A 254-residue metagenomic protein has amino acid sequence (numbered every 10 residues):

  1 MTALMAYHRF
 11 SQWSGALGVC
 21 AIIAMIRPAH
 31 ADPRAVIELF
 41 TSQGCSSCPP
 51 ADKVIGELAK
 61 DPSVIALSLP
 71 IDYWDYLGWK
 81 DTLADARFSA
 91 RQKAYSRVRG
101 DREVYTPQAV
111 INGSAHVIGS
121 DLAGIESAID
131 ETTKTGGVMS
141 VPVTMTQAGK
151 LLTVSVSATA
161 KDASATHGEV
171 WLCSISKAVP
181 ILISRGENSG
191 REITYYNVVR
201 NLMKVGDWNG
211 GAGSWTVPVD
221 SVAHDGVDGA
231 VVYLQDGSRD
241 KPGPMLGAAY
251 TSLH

Functional and structural regions predicted by a protein language model:
T2-L17: Bacterial N-terminal signal peptides that target proteins for export
V19, G44-S47, L172: The N-terminal extracellular segments of secreted preproproteins, especially immediately downstream of signal
I22-P28: C-terminal segment of classical bacterial N-terminal signal peptides
A29-Y105: Active-site-proximal cofactor/substrate-binding loop regions of enzyme domains
K80-R102, S114-H254: Short, conserved sequence motifs used for protein processing/export or organelle targeting and for catalysis
